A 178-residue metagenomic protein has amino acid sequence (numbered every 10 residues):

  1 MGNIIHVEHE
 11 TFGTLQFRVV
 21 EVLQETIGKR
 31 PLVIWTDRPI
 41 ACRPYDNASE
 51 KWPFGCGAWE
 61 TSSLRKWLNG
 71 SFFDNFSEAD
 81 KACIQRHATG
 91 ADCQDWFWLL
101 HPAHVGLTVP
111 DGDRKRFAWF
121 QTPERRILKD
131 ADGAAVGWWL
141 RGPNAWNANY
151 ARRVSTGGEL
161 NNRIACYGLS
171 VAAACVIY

Functional and structural regions predicted by a protein language model:
M1-Y178: Collagenous Gly-X-Y triple-helix signature in extracellular proteins
